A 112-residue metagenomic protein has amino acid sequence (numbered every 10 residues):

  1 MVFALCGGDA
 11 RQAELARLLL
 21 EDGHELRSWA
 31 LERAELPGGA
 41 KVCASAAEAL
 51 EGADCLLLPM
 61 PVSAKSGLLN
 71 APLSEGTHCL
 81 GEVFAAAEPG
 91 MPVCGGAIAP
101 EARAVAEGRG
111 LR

Functional and structural regions predicted by a protein language model:
F3-E14, L19, R112: Glycine-rich adenosine-cofactor-binding loop
A4, L57-P59, C94: Structural motif
D9, A30-E32, A99: Residues in the short beta-alpha loop(s) of Rossmann-like NAD(P)-binding domains
D22-G38: NAD(P)-binding Rossmann-fold cofactor-contacting core
G23, G52-D54, G90: Short, well-ordered alpha-helix to beta-strand connector turns
L36-A47, E107-L111: Active-site regions of enzymes building and remodeling cell-envelope glycoconjugates
S45-G76: Rossmann-like NAD(P)-binding element
A71-R112: Rossmann-fold NAD(P)-binding glycine/threonine-rich loop
